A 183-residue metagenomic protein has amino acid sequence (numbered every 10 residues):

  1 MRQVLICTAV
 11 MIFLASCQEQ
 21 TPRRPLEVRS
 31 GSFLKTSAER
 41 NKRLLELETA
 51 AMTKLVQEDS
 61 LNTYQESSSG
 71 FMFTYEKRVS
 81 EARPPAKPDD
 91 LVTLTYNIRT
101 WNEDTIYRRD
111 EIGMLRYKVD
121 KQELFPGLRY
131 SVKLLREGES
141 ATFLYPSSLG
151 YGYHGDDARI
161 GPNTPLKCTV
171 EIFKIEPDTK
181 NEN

Functional and structural regions predicted by a protein language model:
M1-C17: Sec-dependent bacterial lipoprotein signal peptides
C17-N183: Cross-family detector of peptidyl-prolyl cis-trans isomerase
